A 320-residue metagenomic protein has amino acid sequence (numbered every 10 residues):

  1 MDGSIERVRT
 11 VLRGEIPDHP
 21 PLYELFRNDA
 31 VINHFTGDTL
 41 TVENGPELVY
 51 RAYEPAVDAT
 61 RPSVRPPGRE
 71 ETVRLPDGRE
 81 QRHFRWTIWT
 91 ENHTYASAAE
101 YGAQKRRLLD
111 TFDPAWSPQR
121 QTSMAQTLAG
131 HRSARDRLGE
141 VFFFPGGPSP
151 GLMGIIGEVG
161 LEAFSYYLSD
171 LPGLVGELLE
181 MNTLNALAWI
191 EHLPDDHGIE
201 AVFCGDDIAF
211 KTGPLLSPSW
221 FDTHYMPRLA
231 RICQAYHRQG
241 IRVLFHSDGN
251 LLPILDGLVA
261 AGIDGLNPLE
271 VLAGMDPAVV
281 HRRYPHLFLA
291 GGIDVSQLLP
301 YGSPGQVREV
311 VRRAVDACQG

Functional and structural regions predicted by a protein language model:
M1-E43, W89, A98-G320: Active-site loop segments of alpha/beta catalytic cores
E43-P62, D196-H197: Catalytic domains of carbohydrate-active enzymes, especially glycoside hydrolases
P62-S63, V73: Short beta-strand micro-motifs enriched in acidic
E70-R74, R79-W86: Serine/threonine-rich low-complexity intrinsically disordered regions
